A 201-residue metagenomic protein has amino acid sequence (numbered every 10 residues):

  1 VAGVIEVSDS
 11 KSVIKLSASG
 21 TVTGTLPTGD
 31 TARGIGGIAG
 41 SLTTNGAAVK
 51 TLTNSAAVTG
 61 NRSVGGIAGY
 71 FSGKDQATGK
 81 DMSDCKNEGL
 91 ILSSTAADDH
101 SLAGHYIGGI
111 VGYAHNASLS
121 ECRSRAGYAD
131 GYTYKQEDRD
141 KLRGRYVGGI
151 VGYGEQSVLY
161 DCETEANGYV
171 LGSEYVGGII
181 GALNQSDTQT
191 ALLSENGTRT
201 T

Functional and structural regions predicted by a protein language model:
V1-T201: Surface-exposed loop/turn motifs in large extracellular/passenger domains
